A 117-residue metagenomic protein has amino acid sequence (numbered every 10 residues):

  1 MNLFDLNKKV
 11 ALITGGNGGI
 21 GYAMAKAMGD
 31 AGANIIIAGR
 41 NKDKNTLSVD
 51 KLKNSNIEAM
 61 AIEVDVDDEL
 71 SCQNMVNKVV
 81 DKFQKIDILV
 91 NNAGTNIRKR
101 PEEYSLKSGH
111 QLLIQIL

Functional and structural regions predicted by a protein language model:
M1-L12: Flexible N-terminal pre-Rossmann segment of NAD(P)-dependent oxidoreductases
V10, N17-G18, N41: Conserved glycine-rich cofactor-binding loop
G21-Y22: N-terminal Rossmann-fold NAD(P) dinucleotide-binding loop
A33-S48: Conserved glycine-rich Rossmann-like NAD(P)H-binding loop of the short-chain dehydrogenase/reductase
K42, V64-M75, L106: The beta1-alpha1 cofactor-binding region of Rossmann-like NAD(H)/NADP(H)-dependent oxidoreductases
N92-I97: Conserved NAD(P)H cofactor-binding loop of Rossmann-fold oxidoreductase domains
R100-P101, S105-L113: Substrate-binding pocket helix/loop in short-chain dehydrogenase/reductase
